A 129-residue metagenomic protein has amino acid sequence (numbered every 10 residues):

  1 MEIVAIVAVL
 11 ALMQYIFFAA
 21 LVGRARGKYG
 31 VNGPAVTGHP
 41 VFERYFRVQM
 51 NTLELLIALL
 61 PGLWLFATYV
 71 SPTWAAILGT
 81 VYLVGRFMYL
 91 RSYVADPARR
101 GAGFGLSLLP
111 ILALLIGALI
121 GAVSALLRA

Functional and structural regions predicted by a protein language model:
I3-F17: Alpha-helical transmembrane segments
I3-I6, G38, F42, F46-Q49 (+2 more regions): Membrane-interfacial loop-to-transmembrane-helix junctions in polytopic alpha-helical membrane proteins
F17-F18, G23-A25, T68-I77, V81 (+2 more regions): Membrane-embedded alpha-helical bundles that constitute the cytochrome b-like, heme-associated redox core of multi-pass
A20-R47: Cytosolic, membrane-interface loops and tails of multi-pass inner-membrane proteins
M50-L63: Core segments of transmembrane alpha-helices that mediate helix-helix packing or line hydrophobic substrate/ligand
M88-A113: Interfacial loop-to-transmembrane junctions
A118-A129: Juxtamembrane boundary at the C-terminal end of a transmembrane helix
